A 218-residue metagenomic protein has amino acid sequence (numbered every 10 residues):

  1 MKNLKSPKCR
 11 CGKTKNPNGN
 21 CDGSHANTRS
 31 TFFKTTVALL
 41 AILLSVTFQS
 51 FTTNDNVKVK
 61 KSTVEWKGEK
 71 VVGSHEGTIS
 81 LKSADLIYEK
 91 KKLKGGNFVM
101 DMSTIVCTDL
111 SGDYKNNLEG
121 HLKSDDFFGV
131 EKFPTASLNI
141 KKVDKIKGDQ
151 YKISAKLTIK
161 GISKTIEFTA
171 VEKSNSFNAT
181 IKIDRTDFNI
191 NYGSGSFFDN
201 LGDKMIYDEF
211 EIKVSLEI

Functional and structural regions predicted by a protein language model:
K2, S6-K8, N27-T28: A charge-rich, low-complexity, intrinsically flexible signal that marks solvent-exposed coils, linkers, repeats
K2-K5, K34-V46: Sec-dependent bacterial lipoprotein signal peptides
S6-N16: Short Cys/His-rich zinc-binding micro-motifs
P17, N27-T28, T165: Glycine-rich nucleotide phosphate-binding loop and flanking beta-alpha elements of Rossmann-like dinucleotide-binding
N18-D22: Cysteine-centered loop/knuckle micro-motif
S24-F33: Short Cys/His-rich micro-motifs in 6-15 aa windows
A38-L40, V46-I218: Low-complexity, acidic/polar, glycine-enriched regions of mature
